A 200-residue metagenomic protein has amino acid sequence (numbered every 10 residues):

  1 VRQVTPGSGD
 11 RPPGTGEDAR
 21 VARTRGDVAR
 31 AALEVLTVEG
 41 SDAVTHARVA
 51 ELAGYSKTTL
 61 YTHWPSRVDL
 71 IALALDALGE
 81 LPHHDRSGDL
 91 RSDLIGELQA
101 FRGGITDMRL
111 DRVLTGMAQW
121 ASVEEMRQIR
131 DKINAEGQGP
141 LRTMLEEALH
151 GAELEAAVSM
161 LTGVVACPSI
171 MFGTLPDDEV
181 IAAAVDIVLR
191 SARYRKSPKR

Functional and structural regions predicted by a protein language model:
V1-L52, D69: Basic, helix-initiating cap at the start of DNA-binding domains
V1-P12, Q138-L154, M171-R200: C-terminal peripheral helix-coil segments that are non-catalytic and often amphipathic
H46, L75-P82: Short, basic, alpha-helical segments at the C-terminal edge of helix-turn-helix-like DNA-binding modules
A53-W64: Short hydrophobic/aromatic patch on the recognition helix
H63-P65, A166-C167: Tryptophan-centric aromatic hotspots in well-structured domains and transmembrane helices
P82-D111: Hydrophobic alpha-helical connector segments
Q99-I105, V113-S122, E146-E147, I187-S191: Helix-loop "lid/cap" segments that line or gate small-molecule binding pockets
G103, M108, V123-L149, E155: Amphipathic alpha-helical packing segments from all-alpha helical-bundle domains
